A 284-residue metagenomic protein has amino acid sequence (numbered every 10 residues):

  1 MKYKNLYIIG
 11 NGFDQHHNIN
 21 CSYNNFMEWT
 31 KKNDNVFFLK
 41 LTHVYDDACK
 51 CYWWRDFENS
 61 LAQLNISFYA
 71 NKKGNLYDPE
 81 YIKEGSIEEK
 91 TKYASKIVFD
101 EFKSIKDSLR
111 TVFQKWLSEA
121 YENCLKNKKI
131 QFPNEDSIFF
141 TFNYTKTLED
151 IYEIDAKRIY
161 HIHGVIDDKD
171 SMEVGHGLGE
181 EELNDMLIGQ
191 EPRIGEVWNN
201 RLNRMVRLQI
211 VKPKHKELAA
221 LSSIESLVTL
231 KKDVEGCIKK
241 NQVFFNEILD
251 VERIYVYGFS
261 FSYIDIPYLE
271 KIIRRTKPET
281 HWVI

Functional and structural regions predicted by a protein language model:
K2-N5, H17, C21, N25 (+3 more regions): Active-site periphery "cap/insert" segments of enzyme catalytic domains
L6-G12, F140-N143, W198-L269, W282-I284: Glycine-rich anion-binding loop/nest that anchors nucleotide
Y7-I9, Q15, H161, M172-H176 (+3 more regions): Generic detector of intrinsically disordered, low-complexity, polar/charged segments
G12, G74, G85, G164 (+5 more regions): Residue-identity detector for glycine
N35, C51, S86, N134 (+8 more regions): Serine/threonine-rich low-complexity intrinsically disordered regions
K40-Y45, M172-R204: Compact, glycine/acidic-enriched structural inserts
K72, L76-I97, M186-A220: Extended, charge-rich helix/loop segments that form flexible, surface "patches" used to engage negatively charged
K157-G164, K169-L187, P278-H281: C-terminal or late-domain output modules
